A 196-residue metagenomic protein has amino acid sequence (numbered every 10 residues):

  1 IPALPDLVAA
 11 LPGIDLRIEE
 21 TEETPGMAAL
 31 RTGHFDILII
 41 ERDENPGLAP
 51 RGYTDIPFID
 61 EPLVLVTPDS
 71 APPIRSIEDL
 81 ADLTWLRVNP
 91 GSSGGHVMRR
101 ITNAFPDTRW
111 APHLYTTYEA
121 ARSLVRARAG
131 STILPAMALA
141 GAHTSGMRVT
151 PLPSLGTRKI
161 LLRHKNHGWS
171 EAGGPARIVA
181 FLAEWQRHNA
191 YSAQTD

Functional and structural regions predicted by a protein language model:
I1-N45: Central regulatory/effector-binding core of bacterial HTH transcription factors
P2, A9-G13, Q186-D196: N-terminal hydrophobic or amphipathic helices and topogenic motifs
D15, G33-H34, P57, T84 (+1 more regions): Conserved functional loop/turn residues at catalytic and ligand-binding sites
E22-M27, R31-H34, E41, G91-R148: Hydrophobic hinge/microswitch elements
E41, D82-P106, E171-G173, V179 (+1 more regions): Secondary-structure junction motif
L48-I56, E61, A120-G168: Beta-alpha-beta core module
P50-L86, P90, A172: Flexible hinge/capping segments at coil-to-helix
P72-P73, V149-Q194: A late-sequence structural motif
